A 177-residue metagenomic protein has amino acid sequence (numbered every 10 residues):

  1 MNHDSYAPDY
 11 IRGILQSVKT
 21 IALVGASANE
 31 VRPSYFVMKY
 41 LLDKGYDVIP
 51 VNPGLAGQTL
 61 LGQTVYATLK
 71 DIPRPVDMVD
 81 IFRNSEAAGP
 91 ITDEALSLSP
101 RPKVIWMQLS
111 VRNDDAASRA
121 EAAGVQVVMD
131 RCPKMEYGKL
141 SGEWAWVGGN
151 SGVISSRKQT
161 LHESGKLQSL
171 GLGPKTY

Functional and structural regions predicted by a protein language model:
M1-S17: Short N-terminal or domain-adjacent regulatory/targeting segments
H3-A7, Q58-R74, D80-P90: Glycine-rich, highly charged phosphate/nucleotide-binding loops
V31, K39-T59: NAD(P)-binding Rossmann-fold cofactor-contacting core
T59-L61, V76-D77, D114-S118, M135-E143: Short, charged, surface-exposed secondary-structure boundary motifs
A95-A120: ADP-ribose/adenylate-binding Rossmann-like module
E136-Y177: A charged, well-structured terminal subsegment
